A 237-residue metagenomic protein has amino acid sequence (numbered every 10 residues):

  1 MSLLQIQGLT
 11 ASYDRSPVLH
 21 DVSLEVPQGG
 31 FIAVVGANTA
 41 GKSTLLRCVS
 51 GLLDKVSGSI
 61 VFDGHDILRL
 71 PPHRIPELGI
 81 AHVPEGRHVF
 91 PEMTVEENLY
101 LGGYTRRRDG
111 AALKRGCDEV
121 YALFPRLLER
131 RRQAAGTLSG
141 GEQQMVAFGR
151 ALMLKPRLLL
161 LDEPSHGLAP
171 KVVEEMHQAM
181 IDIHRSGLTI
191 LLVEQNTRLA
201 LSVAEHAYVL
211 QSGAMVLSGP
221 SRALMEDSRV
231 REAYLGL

Functional and structural regions predicted by a protein language model:
D14, K55, L70, V95-R115 (+3 more regions): ABC-type ATPase nucleotide-binding domains, specifically the catalytic core motifs of the NBD
V35-A37: The feature captures the beta-strand-to-loop junction immediately N-terminal to the Walker
S50: Helix-to-loop junction immediately C-terminal to a conserved catalytic motif
G58-D66, L78, A112-C117: Conserved ABC transporter NBD signature motif
A134-L138: Conserved ABC ATPase signature
A151-L152: ABC ATPase C-loop
L159-E163: Catalytic Walker B motif of ABC-type/P-loop ATPase nucleotide-binding domains
